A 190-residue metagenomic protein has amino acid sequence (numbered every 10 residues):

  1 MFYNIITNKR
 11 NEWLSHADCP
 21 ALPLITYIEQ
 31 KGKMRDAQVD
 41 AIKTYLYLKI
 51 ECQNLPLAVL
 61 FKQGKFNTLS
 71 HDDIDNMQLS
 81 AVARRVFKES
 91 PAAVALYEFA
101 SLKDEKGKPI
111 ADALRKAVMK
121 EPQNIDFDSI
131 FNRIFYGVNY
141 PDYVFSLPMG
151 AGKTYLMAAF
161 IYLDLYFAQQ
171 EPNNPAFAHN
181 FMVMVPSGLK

Functional and structural regions predicted by a protein language model:
F2-H16: Flexible, low-complexity segments enriched in proline/glycine/serine and punctuated by aromatic residues
W13-S146, Y155: Conserved pre-motif I regulatory segment
Y47-E51, F167, S187: Short amphipathic alpha-helical interaction elements and helix-loop-helix interfaces that mediate dimerization
V138-Y140, P172-H179: Short helix-terminating capping/connector loops at secondary-structure junctions
M149: The conserved Walker
K153-L165: Motif I (Walker A/P-loop) of helicase-class P-loop NTPases
Y155-L156, P175-K190: Conserved Walker A/P-loop ATP-binding site and its immediately adjacent core in helicase/helicase-like ATPase domains
D164-N174: Post-Walker A helix-loop "phosphate-sensing" segment adjacent to the P-loop in P-loop NTPases
